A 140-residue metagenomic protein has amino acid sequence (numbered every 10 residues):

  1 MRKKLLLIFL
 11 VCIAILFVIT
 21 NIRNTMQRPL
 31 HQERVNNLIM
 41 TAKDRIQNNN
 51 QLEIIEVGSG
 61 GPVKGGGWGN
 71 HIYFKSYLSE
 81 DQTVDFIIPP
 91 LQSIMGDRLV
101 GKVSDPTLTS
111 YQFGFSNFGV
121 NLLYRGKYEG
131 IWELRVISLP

Functional and structural regions predicted by a protein language model:
M1-R2, V100: Generic N-terminal leader/processing signal
R2-G65: N-terminal leader/targeting segments
L38, V63, L78-Q82, Y128 (+1 more regions): Residues that cap or initiate secondary-structure elements
A42, I46, L52-I54, I72-F74 (+4 more regions): Hydrophobic beta-strand residues in large extracellular and virion-surface proteins
L52-T109: Mature extracytoplasmic domains of secretory-pathway proteins
S93-P140: Non-cytosolic head/periplasmic domains of membrane-anchored proteins
